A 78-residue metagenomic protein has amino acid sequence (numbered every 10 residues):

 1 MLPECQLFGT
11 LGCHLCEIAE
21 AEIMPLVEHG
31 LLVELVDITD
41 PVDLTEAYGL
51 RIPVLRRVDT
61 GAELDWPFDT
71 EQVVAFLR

Functional and structural regions predicted by a protein language model:
M1-V27: Local sequence-structure signature of Cys/Sec-based thiol-disulfide redox active-site neighborhoods
I18-A21, A47, F68: Generic recognition of short, well-ordered alpha-helical segments
L31-V42: Thiol-based oxidoreductase modules, predominantly thioredoxin-like and allied folds used for disulfide exchange
V42-G49: N-terminal beta-loop-helix "entrance" segment that forms/cooperates in small-molecule cofactor or anionic ligand
G49-R56: Structural micro-motif
D59-R78: Non-catalytic, surface beta->alpha helical segment in thiol-disulfide oxidoreductase systems
